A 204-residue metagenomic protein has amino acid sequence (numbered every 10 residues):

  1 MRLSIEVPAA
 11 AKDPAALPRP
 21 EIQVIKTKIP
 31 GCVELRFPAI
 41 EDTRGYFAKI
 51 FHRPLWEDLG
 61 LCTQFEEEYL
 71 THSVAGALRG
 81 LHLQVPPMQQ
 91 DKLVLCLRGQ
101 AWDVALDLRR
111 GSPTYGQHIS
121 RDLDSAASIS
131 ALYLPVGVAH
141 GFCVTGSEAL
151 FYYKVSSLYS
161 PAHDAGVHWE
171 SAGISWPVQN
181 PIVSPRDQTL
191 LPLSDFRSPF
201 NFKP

Functional and structural regions predicted by a protein language model:
R2-S128, S147-E148, V155-P204: Non-catalytic, conserved peripheral segments adjacent to functional cores
V104, L132, H140-T145: Short beta-strand His + acidic residue motifs that chelate non-heme Fe in jelly-roll/DSBH and cupin folds
